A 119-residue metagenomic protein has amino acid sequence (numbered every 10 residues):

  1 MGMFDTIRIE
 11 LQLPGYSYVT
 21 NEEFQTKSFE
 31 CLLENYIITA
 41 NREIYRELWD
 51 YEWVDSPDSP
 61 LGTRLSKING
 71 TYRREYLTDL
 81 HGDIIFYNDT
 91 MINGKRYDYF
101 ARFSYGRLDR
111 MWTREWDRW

Functional and structural regions predicted by a protein language model:
F4-W119: Domain-length accessory/inserted modules outside core catalytic folds
